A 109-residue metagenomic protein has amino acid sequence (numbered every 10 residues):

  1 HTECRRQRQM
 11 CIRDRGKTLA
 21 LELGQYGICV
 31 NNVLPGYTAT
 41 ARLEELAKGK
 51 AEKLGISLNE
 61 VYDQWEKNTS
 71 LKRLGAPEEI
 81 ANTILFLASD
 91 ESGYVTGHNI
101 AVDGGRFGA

Functional and structural regions predicted by a protein language model:
H1-R8, I12: Single conserved hydrophobic/aromatic residue that forms the stacking wall/gate of nucleotide- or nucleobase-binding
R15-L19, L23, V33, L87: Hydrophobic alpha-helix immediately C-terminal to the catalytic Tyr-X-X-X-Lys motif of short-chain
G24, C29, V95-G97: Short, small/polar-rich loop/turn modules that mediate ligand/substrate recognition or access, typified
C29-A39, A88-E91, A101-D103: Conserved SDR Rossmann-fold cofactor-binding beta-strand/turn motif
P35-E45, G49: Short, flexible catalytic-loop segment of classical short-chain dehydrogenase/reductase
L54-E60, T69-I80, E91: A conserved structural motif in NAD(P)-dependent oxidoreductases
W65: Substrate-binding pocket helix/loop in short-chain dehydrogenase/reductase
I84-L85, T96-A109: Short C-terminal tail/terminal secondary-structure segment of NAD(P)H-dependent dehydrogenase/reductase domains
